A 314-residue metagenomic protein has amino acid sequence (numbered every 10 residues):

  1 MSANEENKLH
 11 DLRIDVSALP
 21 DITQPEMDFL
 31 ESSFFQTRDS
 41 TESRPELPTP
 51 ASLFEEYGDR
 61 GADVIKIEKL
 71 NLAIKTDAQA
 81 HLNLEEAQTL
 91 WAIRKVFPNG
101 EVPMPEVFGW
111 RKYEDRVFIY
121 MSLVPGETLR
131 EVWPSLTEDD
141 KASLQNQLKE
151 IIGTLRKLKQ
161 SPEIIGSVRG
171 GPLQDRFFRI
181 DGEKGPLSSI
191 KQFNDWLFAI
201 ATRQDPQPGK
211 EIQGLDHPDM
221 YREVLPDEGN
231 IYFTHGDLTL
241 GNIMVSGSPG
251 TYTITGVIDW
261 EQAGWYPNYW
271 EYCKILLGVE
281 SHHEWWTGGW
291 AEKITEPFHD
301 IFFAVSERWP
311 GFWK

Functional and structural regions predicted by a protein language model:
M1-A73, Q160-I164, I180-K191, S281-H282 (+2 more regions): Phosphate/pyrophosphate-binding loops and the adjoining catalytic core of nucleotide-dependent enzymes
I22-Q36, L82-K95, G229: Charged, low-complexity, helix/coiled-coil-prone segments
E46, S52-L187: ATP-binding pocket architecture of kinase catalytic cores
A92, E131, D195, A199 (+2 more regions): Charged/polar, solvent-exposed surface patches and flexible loops
F97, A201-D205, I294-T295: A broad structural signal for alpha-helix termini and local helix breaks/kinks
K141, T154-G236, S246-Y252: An alpha-helical support segment within catalytic cores of ATP-dependent transferases
E228-T234, T239-G241, S246-F312: Active-site Asp-x-Gly
